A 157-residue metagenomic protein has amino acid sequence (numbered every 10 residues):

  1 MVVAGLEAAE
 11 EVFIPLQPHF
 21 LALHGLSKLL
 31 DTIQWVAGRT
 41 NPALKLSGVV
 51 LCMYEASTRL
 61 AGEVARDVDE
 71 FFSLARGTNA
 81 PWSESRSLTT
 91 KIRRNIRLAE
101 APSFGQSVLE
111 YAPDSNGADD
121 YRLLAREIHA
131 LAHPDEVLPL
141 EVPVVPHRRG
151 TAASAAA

Functional and structural regions predicted by a protein language model:
M1-S87: Conserved catalytic-core segment of NTP-binding enzymes
S87-K91, V108: Conserved beta-strand scaffold positions in the cores of enzyme catalytic domains, especially in NTP/NDP-utilizing
T90, R94, P113: Active-site donor-binding loop signature of nucleotide-sugar glycosyltransferases
R94-P102: Short, glycine-rich, amphipathic interfacial segments at transmembrane boundaries or analogous
A101-L123: C-terminal boundary of histidine-terminating zinc-finger modules
L123-D135: C-terminal alpha-helix
L138-A157: Long, low-complexity intrinsically disordered regions
